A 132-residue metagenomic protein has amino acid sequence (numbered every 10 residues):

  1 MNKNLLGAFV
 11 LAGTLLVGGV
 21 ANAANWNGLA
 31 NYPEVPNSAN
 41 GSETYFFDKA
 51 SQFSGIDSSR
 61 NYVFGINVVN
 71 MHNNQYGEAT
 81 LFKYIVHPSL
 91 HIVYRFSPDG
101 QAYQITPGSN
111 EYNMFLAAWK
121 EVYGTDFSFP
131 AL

Functional and structural regions predicted by a protein language model:
M1-F9: Bacterial N-terminal signal peptides that target proteins for export
A8-L16: Bacterial N-terminal signal peptides
A21-L81, V86-L132: N-terminal secretory-pathway/extracellular module detecting exported/lumenal segments and adjacent signal-anchor/first
